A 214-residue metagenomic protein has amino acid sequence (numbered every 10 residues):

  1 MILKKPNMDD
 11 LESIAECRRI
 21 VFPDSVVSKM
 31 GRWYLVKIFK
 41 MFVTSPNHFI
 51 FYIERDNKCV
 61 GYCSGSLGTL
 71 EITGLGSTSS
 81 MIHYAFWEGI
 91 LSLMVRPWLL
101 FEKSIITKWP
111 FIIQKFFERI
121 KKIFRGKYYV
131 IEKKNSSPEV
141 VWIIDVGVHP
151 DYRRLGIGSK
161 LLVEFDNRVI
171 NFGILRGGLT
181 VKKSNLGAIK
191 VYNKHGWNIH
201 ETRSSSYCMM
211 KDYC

Functional and structural regions predicted by a protein language model:
M1-E16, H200: A short beta-loop-alpha structural element at the N-terminal edge of CoA-dependent acyl/N-acetyltransferase catalytic
K40-Y52, L67-L75, W142: A short helix-loop-beta-strand connector motif used in the catalytic cores of GNAT acetyltransferases and, in some
H48-C63, H149: Conserved beta-hairpin
E71-V140: Conserved acyl-donor/pantetheine-binding loop and adjacent beta-alpha core of acyl/acetyltransferases and related
Q114-V130, S159, K183-E201: Conserved active-site alpha-helix within GNAT-family acetyltransferase domains
E139-V141, V169-T180: Conserved GNAT acetyl-CoA-binding A-motif
D145-V148, R154-N167, K190, K194: Conserved acetyl-CoA-binding loop-helix of GNAT-fold acetyltransferases
V146-R153, L179-I189, S205-C214: Conserved beta-strand-loop-alpha-helix junction that forms the acyl-donor binding cleft
